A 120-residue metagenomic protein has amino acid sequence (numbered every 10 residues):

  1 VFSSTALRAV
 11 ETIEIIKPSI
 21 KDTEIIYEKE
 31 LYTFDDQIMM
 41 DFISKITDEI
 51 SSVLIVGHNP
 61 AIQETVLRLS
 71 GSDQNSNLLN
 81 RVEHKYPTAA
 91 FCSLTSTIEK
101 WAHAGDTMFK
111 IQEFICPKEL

Functional and structural regions predicted by a protein language model:
V1-S51: Phosphate-coordination/substrate-recognition cap region in phosphate-metabolizing enzymes
A6-V10, N59-P60, T88: Alpha-helix N-cap/helix-start capping motif
K17-I20, L69-D73: Active-site catalytic pocket residues across diverse enzymes, especially alpha/beta-hydrolases
L31-F34, T97, P117: Short, solvent-exposed coil/turn elements at secondary-structure transition points
E49, Q63, W101-L120: An N-terminal RHG(E/S)-centered segment typical of histidine phosphatases
S52-S70: A glycine-rich beta-strand to alpha-helix segment that forms a phosphate/ribose-binding loop at ligand/cofactor sites
D73-Q112: Domain-level recognition of soluble alpha/beta enzyme cores, biased toward histidine phosphatases/phosphomutases
